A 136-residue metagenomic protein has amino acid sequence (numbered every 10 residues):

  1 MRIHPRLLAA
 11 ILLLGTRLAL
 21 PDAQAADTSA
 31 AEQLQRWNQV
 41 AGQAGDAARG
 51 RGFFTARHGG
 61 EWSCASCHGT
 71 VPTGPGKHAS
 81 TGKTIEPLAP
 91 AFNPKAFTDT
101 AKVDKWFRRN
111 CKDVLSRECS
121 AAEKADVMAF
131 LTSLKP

Functional and structural regions predicted by a protein language model:
M1-A47, A91-S120, A125-P136: Post-cleavage N-terminal segment of exported redox proteins
Q24, Q39, T55-A56, C64 (+2 more regions): Intrinsically disordered, low-complexity regions enriched in small/polar residues
G42-G69, G74: Sequence/structural segment immediately N-terminal to covalent heme-attachment motifs in c-type and related
E61-W62, G74-H78, V114-E118: Substrate-binding/catalytic groove segments of enzymes that remodel or degrade extracellular structural polymers
A65-V103: Gly/Gly-Pro-rich "capping" loops immediately C-terminal to redox-active cysteine motifs in periplasmic/lumenal
